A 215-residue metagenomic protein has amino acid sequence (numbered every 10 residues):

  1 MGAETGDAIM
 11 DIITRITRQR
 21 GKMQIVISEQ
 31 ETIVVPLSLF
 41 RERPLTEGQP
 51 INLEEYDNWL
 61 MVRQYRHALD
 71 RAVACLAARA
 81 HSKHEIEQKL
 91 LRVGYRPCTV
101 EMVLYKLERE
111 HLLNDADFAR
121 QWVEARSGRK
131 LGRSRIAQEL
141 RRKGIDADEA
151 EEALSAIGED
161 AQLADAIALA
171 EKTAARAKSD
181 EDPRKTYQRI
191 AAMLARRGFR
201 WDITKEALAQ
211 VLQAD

Functional and structural regions predicted by a protein language model:
G2-D215: An alpha-helical, amphipathic repeat domain used for nucleic-acid recognition, typified by the mTERF helical solenoid
